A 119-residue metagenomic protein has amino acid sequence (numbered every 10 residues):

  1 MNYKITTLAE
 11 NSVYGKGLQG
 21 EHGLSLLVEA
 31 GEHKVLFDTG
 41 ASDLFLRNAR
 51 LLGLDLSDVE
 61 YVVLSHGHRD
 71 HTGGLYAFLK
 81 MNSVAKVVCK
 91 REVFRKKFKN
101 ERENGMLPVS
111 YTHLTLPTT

Functional and structural regions predicted by a protein language model:
M1-V13, R69-F78: N-terminal-biased segments
Y3-L52: Conserved beta-strand hairpin/beta-sheet module of binuclear metal-dependent hydrolase folds, prominently
G20-H22, L51-L52, A77-L79, R102-N104: Short, glycine/charged-enriched secondary-structure capping and boundary segments
D38, D70, T115: Acidic active-site catalytic centers that drive phospho-/nucleotidyl reactions and related ester hydrolyses
L44-E92: Active-site metal-binding motif and surrounding structural segment of the metallo-beta-lactamase
T72-G73, F98-R102: Active-site catalytic microenvironments in core metabolic enzymes, especially phosphate/sugar-handling
E92-K97, L107-P108: Conserved, well-structured core segments that form or line functional sites
T112-T118: Conserved small/polar residues in nucleotide/adenosyl-binding loops
